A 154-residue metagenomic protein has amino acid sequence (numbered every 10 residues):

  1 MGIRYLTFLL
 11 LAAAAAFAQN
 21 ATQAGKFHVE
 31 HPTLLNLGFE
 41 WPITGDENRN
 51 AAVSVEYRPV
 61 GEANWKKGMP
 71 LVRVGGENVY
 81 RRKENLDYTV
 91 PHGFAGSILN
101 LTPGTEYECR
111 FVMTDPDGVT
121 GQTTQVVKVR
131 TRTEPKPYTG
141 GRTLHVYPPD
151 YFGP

Functional and structural regions predicted by a protein language model:
Y5-A14: Sec-dependent N-terminal signal peptides
A16-A18: Boundary at the C-terminal end of the N-terminal hydrophobic targeting segment
L35-F39: Structural beta-strand segments of beta-rich domains
I43-N48, D115: Extracellular acidic, Ser/Thr/Pro-rich low-complexity tracts
S54-G104: Recognizes extended acidic, P/S/T-rich segments that occur within or adjacent to Ig-like beta-sandwich modules
T114-P137: Extracellular fibronectin type III
P137-P154: Acidic Gly/Asp/Thr-rich repetitive segments characteristic of extracellular carbohydrate-active and adhesion proteins
